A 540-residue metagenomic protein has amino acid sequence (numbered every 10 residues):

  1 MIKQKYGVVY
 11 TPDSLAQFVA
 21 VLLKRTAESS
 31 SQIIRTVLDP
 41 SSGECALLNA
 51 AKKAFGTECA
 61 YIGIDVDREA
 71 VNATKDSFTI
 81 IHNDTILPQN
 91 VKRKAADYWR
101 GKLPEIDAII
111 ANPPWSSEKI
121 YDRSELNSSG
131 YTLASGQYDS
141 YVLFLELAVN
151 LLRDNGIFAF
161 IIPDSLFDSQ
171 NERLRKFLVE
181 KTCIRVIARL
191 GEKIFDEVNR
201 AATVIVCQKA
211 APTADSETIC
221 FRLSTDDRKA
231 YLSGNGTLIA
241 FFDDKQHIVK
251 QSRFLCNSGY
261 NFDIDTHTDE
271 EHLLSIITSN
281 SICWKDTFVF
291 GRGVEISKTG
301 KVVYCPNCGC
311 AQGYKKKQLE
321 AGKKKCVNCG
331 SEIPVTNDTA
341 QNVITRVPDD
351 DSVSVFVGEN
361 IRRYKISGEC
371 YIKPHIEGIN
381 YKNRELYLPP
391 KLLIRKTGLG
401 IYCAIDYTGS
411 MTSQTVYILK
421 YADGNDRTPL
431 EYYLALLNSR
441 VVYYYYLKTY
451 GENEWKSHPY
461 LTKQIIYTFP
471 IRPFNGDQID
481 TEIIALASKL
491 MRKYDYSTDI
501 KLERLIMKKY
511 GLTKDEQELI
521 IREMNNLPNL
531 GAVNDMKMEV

Functional and structural regions predicted by a protein language model:
M1-I187, E192, V204-T225: SAM-dependent methyltransferase catalytic region
M1-T11, A16, A20, V37 (+12 more regions): S-adenosyl-L-methionine
T26-I34, V91-G101, Q246-H247, T266-S275 (+5 more regions): Intrinsically disordered, low-complexity coil segments
A27-E28, K52-K53, I282-K285, D406-S410 (+1 more regions): Short, flexible, solvent-exposed loop/turn segments with mixed acidic/basic and small polar residues
I64-D65, N83, G358, I394-K396 (+1 more regions): Short His-Asn-centered micro-motif
D84, N112, K245-H247, S252 (+1 more regions): Residue-level detector of functionally special positions within alpha-helical transmembrane segments of multi-pass
V91, E197-V198: Short, charged, surface-exposed secondary-structure boundary motifs
R153, D196-E197, T203-L393, R492 (+2 more regions): C-terminal substrate-recognition regions of SAM-dependent nucleic acid methyltransferases
